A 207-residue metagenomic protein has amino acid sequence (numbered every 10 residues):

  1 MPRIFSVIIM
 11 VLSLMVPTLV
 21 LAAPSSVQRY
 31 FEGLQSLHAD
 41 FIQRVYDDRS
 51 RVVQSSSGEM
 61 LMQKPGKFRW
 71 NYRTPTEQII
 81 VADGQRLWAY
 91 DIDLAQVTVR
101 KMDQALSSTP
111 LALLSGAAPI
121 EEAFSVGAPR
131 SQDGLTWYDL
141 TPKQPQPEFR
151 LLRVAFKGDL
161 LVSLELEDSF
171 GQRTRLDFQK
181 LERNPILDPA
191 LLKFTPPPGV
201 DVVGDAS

Functional and structural regions predicted by a protein language model:
M1-I9: Bacterial N-terminal signal peptides that target proteins for export
I9-M10, V20-L21: Cleavable N-terminal signal peptides
M15-P17: N-terminal signal peptide c-region/cleavage motif recognized by signal peptidases
A23-D47, R51-V53, V81, A89-R150 (+1 more regions): Flexible, processing/modification-adjacent segments and terminal tails in exported/periplasmic/extracellular proteins
L37-Q43, S56-M60, F68-W70: One face of beta-strands
V52-G58, G171-Q172: Amphipathic hydrophobic-ligand
E59-T109, T174-R175: An acidic-aromatic
T98, E121-A206: Gly/Pro-enriched, hydrophobic low-complexity segments that function as extracytoplasmic propeptides/linkers
